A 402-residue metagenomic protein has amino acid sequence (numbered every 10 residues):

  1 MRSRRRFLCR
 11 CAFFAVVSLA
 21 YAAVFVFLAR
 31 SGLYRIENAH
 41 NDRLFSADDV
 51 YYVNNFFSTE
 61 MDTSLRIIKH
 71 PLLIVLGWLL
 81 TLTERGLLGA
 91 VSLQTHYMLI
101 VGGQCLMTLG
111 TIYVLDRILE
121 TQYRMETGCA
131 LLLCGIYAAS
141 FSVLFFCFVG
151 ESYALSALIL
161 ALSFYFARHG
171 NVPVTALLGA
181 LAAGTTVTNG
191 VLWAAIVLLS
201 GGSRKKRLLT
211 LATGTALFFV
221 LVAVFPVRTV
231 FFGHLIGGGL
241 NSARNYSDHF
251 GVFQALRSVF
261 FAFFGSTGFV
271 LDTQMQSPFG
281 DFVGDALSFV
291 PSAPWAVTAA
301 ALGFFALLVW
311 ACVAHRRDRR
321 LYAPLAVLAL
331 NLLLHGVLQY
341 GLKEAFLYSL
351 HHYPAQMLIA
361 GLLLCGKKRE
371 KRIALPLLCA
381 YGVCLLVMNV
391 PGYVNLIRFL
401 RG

Functional and structural regions predicted by a protein language model:
M1-R4, H169, G190-F218: Perimembrane helix-loop-helix junctions
T63-M98: Short hydrophobic/aromatic helix or loop-helix immediately within or flanking a transmembrane segment in polytopic
G102-Y123, A306-A311: Transmembrane-helix motifs of polytopic, lipid-linked glycan transferases
L115-A139, Y322: Transmembrane-helix signature of polytopic, membrane-embedded enzymes that assemble or transfer cell-envelope glycans
D116, T273-L287, P291-D318: Hydrophobic, aromatic-rich transmembrane alpha-helices and their immediate juxtamembrane boundary segments
F145-Y153: Short acidic/glycine- and proline-prone juxtamembrane loop motifs at membrane-interface regions of multi-pass membrane
S163-T175: Membrane-interface transmembrane helices that cradle and orient dolichyl/undecaprenyl
P173-G202, A380-Y381: Membrane-interface alpha helices of multi-pass inner-membrane proteins
